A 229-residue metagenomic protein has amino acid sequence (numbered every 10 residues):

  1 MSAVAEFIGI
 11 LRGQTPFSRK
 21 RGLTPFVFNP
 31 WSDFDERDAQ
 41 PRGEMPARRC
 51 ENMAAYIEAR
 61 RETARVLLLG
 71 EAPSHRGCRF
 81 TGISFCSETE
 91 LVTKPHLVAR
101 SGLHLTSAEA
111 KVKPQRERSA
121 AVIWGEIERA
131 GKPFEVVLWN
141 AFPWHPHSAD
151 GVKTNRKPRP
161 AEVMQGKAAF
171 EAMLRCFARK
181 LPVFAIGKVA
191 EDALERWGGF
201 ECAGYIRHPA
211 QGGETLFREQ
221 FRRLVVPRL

Functional and structural regions predicted by a protein language model:
S2-P182, E191-D192, W197: A polyanion-binding, active-site-adjacent surface
G199-L229: Short, flexible loop segments at boundaries between secondary-structure elements
